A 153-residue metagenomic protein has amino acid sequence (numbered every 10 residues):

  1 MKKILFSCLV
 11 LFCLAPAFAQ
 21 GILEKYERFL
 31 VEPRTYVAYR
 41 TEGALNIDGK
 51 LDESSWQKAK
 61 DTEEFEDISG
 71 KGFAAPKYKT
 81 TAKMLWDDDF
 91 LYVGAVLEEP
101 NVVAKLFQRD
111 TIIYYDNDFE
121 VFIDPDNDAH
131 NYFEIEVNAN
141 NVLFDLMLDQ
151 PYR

Functional and structural regions predicted by a protein language model:
I4-L14: Sec-dependent N-terminal signal peptides
A15-A19: Sec/Tat signal peptide C-region and signal peptidase I cleavage site
Q20-R153: Structural preference for beta-rich elements and adjacent junctions enriched in aromatics
